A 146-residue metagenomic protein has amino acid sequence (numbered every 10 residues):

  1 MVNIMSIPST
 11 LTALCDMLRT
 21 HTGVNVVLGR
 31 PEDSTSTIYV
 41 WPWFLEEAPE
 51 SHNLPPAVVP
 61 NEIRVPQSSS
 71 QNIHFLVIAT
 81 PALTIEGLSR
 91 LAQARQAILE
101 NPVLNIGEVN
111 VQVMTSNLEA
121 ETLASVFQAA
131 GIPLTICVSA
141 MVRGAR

Functional and structural regions predicted by a protein language model:
M1-V58: Small/polar-rich, solvent-exposed N-terminal microdomains that initiate assembly or binding
S6, I63, A82-S89: Short alpha-helix boundary/capping segments
S9, A13-M17, S89, Q93-E100: Long, highly charged amphipathic alpha-helices
L18-T22, N61, I98-N105: Conserved NTP-handling cores and scaffolds of large molecular machines
P31-D33, Q67, A129-P133: A general structural signal for short secondary-structure junctions and capping/turn motifs
P49-V77, E86: A broadly used, surface-exposed interaction patch
V65-A82, A92, L134-G144: Oligomerization/assembly interface segments of phage tail-like spikes and tubes
S89, Q96-R146: Acidic-leaning, charged glycine-interspersed low-complexity segments
